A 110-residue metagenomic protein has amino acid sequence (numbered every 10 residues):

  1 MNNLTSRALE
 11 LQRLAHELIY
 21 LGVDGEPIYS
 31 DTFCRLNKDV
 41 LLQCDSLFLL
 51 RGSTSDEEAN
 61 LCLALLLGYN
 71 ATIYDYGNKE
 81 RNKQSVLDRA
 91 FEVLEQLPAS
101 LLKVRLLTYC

Functional and structural regions predicted by a protein language model:
N2-P27, R51-Y74, A99-C110: Amphipathic alpha-helical repeat scaffolds of TPR domains
T5-A8, Q12, N37, L41-L47: Domain-start "cap" segments at the beginnings of catalytic or binding domains
A8, A15, K83, A90-V93: Small-residue hotspots
I28-D45, Y76-R89: Helix-turn-helix repeat elements of alpha-solenoid scaffolds
L36, R51, T72, G77-K79 (+1 more regions): Generic signature of intrinsically disordered, low-complexity segments enriched in small/polar residues
Q43-R51, A90, L94-L101: Alpha-helical junction/boundary sensor with strong preference for TPR arrays
